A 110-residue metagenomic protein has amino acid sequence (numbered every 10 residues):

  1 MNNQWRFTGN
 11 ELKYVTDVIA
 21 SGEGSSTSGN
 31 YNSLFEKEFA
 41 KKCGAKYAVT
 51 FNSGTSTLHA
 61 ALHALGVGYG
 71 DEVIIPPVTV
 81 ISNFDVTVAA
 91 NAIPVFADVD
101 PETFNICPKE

Functional and structural regions predicted by a protein language model:
M1-A64, G68-Y69, A90: Conserved PLP-binding active-site segment in aminotransferase class I/II-type PLP enzymes
H63, V67-E110: PLP-dependent aminotransferase-like
